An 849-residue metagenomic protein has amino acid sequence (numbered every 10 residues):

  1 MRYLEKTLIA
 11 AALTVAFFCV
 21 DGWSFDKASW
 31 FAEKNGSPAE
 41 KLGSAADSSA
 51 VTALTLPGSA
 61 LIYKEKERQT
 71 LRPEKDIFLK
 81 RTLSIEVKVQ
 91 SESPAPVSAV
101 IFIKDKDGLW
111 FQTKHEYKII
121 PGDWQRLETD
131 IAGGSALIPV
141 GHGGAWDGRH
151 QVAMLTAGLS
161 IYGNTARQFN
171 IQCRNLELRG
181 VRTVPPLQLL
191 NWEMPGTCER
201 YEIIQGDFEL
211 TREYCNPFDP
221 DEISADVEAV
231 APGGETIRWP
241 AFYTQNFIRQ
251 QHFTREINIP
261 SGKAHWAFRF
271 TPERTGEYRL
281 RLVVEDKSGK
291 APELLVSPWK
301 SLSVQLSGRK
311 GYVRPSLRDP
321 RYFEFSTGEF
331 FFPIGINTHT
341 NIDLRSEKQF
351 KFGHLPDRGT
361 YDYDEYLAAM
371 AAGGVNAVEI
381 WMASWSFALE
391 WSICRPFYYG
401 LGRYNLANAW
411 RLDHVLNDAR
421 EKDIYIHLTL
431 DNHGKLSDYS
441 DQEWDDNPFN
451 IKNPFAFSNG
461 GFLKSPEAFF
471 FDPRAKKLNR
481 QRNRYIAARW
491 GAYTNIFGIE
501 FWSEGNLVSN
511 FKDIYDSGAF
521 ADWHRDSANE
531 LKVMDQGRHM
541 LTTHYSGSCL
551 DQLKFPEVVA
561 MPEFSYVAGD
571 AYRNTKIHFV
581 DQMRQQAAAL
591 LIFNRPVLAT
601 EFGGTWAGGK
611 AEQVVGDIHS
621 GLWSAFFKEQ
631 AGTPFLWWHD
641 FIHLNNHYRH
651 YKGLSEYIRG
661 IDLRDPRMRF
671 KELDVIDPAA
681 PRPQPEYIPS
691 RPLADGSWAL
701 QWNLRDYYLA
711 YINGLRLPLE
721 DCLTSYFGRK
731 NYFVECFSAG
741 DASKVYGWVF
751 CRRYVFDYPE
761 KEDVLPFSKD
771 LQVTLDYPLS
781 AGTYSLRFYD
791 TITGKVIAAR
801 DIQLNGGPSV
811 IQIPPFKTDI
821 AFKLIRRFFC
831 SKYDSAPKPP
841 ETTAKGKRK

Functional and structural regions predicted by a protein language model:
G22-S48: Extracellular carbohydrate-recognition regions
E40-E65: Short carbohydrate-recognition loop motifs
S59-W146, A166-Q172: Extracellular ligand-binding interfaces
H150-A153, G163-R179: Extracellular carbohydrate recognition
R200, I204-Q205, N216-A225, W239-V304: Ligand-binding face of N-terminal immunoglobulin V-set domains in extracellular IgSF glycoproteins
C215, G604-A607, H619-R800, F816-R848: Aromatic- and carboxylate-lined catalytic core of secreted/periplasmic carbohydrate-active enzymes
S224, E285-G289, W299, S307-F564 (+1 more regions): Active-site mouth of glycoside hydrolases
I424, E530-M540, M561-I658: Catalytic-core region of carbohydrate-active enzymes that cleave or remodel glycosidic bonds
